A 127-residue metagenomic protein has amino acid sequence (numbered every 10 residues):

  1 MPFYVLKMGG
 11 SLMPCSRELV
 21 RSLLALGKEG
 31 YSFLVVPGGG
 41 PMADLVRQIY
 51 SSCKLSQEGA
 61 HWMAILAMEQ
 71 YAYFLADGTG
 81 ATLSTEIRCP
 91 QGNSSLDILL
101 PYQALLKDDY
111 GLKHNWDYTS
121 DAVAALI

Functional and structural regions predicted by a protein language model:
M1-L34: N-terminal glycine-/serine-/threonine-rich phosphate-binding loop
P14-C15, A43-L45: Basic, gly/Ser/Thr/Pro-rich low-complexity segments located predominantly at protein N termini
S22-A25, L45, I49: Residue-level detector of alpha-helical secondary structure
G27-G30, A43, T79: Short amphipathic alpha-helical segments enriched in hydrophobics
P37-M42: Short glycine-enriched loops at secondary-structure junctions
R47-V123: Ligand-binding beta-strand-loop-alpha-helix segment within the catalytic cores of soluble metabolic enzymes
I127: Acidic, metal-binding active-site segment of PIN/NYN-like and related structure-specific nucleases
